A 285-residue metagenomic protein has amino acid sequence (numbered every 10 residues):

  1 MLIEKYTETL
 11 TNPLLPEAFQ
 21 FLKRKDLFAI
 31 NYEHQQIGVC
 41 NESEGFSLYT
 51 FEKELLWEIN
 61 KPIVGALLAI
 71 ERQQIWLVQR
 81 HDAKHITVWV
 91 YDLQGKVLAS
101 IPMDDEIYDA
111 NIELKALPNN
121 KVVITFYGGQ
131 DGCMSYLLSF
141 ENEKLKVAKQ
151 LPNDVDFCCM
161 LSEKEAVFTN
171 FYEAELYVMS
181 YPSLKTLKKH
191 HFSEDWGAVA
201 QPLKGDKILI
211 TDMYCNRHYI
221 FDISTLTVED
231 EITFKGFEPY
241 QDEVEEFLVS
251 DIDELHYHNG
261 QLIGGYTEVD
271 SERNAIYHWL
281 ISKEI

Functional and structural regions predicted by a protein language model:
N12-F21, K53-I59, K96-D104, K144-Q150 (+3 more regions): A short beta-strand motif characteristic of beta-propeller blades
F19-Y32, N60-E71, D105-L117, Q150-E163 (+2 more regions): Repeated scaffold domains used in trafficking and secretory/extracellular systems, primarily beta-propellers
N41, V78-R80, I124-Y127, N170 (+2 more regions): Recurrent small/Gly-Pro-centered beta-turn motifs in extracellular repeat architectures
S43-S47, A83-W89, Q130-L137, E173-V178 (+2 more regions): Structural motif
T50-E52, D92-K96, F140-E143, S180-L184 (+1 more regions): Short loop/turn segments that connect beta-strands within beta-propeller blades
D105-M179: Solenoidal tandem-repeat scaffolds enriched in leucines and small polar residues
L248-I285: Blade-level signature of beta-propeller repeat domains, shared across WD40, Kelch, NHL, RCC1 and BNR/Asp-box propellers
